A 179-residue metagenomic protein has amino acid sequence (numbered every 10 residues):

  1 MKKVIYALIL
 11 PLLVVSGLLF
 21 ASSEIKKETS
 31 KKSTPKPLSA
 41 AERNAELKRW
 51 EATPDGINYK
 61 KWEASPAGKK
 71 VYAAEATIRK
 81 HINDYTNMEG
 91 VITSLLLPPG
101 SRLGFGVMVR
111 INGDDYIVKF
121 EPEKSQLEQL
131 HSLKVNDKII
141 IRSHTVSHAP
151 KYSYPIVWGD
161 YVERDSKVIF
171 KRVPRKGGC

Functional and structural regions predicted by a protein language model:
M1-V4: Positively charged n-region of N-terminal signal peptides that target proteins for export
Y6, G17-D84, G177-C179: OB/S1-fold single-stranded nucleic-acid-binding modules and their adjacent gly/ser/pro-rich low-complexity linkers
A76, V91-L95, V118-Q129: N-terminal post-signal-peptidase region of extra-cytosolic proteins
N83-L103: Structural detector for short beta-strands of small beta-barrel domains
N87-I92, N136-H144: OB-fold and OB-like beta-barrel modules that bind single-stranded nucleic acids
G100-F120: OB-fold (S1/OB) nucleic-acid-binding surfaces
K124-R142: Short nucleic-acid-contacting surface segments enriched for D/E, G, S/T with interspersed K/R
V146-G178: OB-fold/S1-family single-stranded nucleic acid-binding modules
